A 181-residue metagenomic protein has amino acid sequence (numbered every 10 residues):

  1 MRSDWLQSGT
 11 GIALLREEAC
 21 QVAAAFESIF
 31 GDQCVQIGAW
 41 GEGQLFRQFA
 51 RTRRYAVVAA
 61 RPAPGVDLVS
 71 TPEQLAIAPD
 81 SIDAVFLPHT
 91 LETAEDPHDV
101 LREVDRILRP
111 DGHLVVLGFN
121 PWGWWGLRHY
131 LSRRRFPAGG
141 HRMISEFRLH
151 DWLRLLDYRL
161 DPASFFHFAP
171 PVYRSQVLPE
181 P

Functional and structural regions predicted by a protein language model:
M1-E27: Class I SAM-dependent methyltransferase Rossmann-like catalytic core, especially the SAM/SAH-binding loop
A24-L75: Class I SAM-dependent methyltransferase SAM/SAH-binding core
E73-V85: A short acidic, Gly/Pro-enriched loop at the edge of an enzyme's catalytic core that lines a small-molecule cofactor
D83-H98: A short SAM/SAH-binding and catalytic strip from SAM-dependent methyltransferases
H98-H113: A short glycine-rich, Lys/Arg-flanked "PGG" loop and its adjoining helix->strand segment in the class I
H113-H141: Conserved class I S-adenosyl-L-methionine
G140-A163: Short alpha-helix
P162-P181: A C-terminal cap/extension of S-adenosyl-L-methionine-dependent methyltransferases that defines the acceptor-substrate
